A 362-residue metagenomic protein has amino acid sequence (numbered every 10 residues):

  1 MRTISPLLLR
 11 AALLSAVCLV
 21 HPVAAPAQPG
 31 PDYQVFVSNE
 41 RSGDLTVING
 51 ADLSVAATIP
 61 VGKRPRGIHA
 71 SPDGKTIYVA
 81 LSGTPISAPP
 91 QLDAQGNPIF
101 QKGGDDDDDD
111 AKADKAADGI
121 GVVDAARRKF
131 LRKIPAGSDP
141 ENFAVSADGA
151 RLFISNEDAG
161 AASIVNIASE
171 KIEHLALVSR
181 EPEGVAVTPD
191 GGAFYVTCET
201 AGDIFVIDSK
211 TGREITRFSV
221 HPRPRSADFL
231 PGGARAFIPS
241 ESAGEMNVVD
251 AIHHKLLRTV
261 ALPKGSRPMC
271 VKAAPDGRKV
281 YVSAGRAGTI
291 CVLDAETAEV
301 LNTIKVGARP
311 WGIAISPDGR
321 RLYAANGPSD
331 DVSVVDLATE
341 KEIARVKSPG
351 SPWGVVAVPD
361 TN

Functional and structural regions predicted by a protein language model:
M1-A12: Bacterial N-terminal signal peptides that target proteins for export
R10-H21: Bacterial N-terminal signal peptides
H21-N362: Predominantly soluble domains enriched in secretory-pathway, periplasmic, or organellar proteins
